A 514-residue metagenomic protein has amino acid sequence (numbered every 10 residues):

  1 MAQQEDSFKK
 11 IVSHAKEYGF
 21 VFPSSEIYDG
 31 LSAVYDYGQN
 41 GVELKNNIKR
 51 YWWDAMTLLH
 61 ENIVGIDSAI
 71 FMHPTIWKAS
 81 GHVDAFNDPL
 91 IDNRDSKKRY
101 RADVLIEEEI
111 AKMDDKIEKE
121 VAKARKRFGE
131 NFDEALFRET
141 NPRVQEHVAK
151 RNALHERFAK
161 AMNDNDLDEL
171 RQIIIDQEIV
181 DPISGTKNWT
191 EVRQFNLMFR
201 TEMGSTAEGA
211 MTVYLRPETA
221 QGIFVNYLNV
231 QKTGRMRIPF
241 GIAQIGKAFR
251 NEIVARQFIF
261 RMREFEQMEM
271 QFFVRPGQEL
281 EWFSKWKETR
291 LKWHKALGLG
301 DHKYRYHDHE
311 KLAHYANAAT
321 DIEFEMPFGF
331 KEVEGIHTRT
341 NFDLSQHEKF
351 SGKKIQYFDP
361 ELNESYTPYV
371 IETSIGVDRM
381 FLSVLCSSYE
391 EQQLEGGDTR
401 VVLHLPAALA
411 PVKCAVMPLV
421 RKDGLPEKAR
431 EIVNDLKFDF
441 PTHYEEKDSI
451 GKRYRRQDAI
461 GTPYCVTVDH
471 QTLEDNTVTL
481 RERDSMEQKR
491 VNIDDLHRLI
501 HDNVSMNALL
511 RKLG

Functional and structural regions predicted by a protein language model:
M1-G514: NTP/phosphate- and nucleic-acid-binding module
